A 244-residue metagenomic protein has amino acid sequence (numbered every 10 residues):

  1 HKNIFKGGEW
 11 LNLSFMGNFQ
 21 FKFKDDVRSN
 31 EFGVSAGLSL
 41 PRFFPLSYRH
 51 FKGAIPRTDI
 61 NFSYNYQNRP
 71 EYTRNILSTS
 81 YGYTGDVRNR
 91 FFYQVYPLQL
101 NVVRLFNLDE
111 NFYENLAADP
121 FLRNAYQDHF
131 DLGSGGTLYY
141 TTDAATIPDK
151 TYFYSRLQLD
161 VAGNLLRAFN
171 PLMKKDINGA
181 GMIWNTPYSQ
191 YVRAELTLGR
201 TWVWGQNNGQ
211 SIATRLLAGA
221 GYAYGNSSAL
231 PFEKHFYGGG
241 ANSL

Functional and structural regions predicted by a protein language model:
H1-R156: Gram-negative/organellar outer-membrane beta-barrel architecture
Q94-L244: C-terminal outer-membrane beta-barrel translocator/porin domains of Gram-negative envelope proteins and their
